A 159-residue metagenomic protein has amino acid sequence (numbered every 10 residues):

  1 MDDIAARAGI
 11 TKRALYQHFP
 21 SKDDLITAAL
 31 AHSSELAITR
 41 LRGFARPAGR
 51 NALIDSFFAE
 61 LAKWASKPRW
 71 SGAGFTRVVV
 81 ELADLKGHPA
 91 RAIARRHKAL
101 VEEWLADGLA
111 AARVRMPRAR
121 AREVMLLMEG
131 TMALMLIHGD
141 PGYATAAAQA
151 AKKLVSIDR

Functional and structural regions predicted by a protein language model:
M1, D23, T27, A31 (+6 more regions): Short, structured helix-loop boundary elements
M1-D24, A28: Helix-turn-helix
R7, H18, L36, A111-A112: Residue cluster at the C-terminal edge of the helix-turn-helix DNA-binding motif
A28, L41-S71, A121-V124: Hydrophobic alpha-helical connector segments
A31-A37: Short, basic, alpha-helical segments at the C-terminal edge of helix-turn-helix-like DNA-binding modules
K67-H88: Amphipathic alpha-helical segments used for helix-helix packing
G87-R96, A110-R159: Hydrophobic/aromatic-rich alpha-helical bundle segments in the mid-to-C-terminal region
